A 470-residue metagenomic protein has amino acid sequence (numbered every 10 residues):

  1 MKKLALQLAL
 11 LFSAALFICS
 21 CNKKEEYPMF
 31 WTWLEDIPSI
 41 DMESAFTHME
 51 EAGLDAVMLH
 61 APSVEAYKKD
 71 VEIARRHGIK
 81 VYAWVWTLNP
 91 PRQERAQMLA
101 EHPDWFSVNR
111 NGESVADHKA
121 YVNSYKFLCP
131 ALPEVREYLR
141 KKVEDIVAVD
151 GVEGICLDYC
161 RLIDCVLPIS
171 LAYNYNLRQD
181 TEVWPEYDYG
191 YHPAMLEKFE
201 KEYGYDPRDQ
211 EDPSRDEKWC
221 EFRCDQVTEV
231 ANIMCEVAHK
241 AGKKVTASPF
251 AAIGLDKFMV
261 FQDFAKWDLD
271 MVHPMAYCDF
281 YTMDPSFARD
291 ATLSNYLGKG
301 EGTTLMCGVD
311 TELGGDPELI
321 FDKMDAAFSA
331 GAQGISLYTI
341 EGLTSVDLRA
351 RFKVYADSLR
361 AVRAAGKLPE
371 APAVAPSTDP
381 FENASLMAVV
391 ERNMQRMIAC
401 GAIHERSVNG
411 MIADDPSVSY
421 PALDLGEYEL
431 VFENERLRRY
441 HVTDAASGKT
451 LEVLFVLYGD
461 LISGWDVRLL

Functional and structural regions predicted by a protein language model:
N22-A45, A247-A251, E312: Boundary/entry segment of secreted carbohydrate-active catalytic domains
W33-E35, L54-A61, Y121-E137, R215-Q226 (+3 more regions): The substrate-binding groove and active-site-proximal loops of carbohydrate-active enzymes, especially glycoside
D36-A66, V149-V152, W267-V272, A330-G334: Catalytic domains of carbohydrate-active enzymes, especially glycoside hydrolases
Y82-D145, V149: Active-site-adjacent "subsite" loops/lids of carbohydrate-active enzymes
P90-A120, C160-R208: Aromatic- and acidic-residue-enriched segments that line the glycan-binding/catalytic groove of carbohydrate-active
C156, C160-I163, Y191, K201-Y203 (+2 more regions): Aromatic-lined carbohydrate-recognition surfaces of secreted/lumenal glycan-active proteins
C165, K244-T282, G315: Substrate-binding cleft/loops of secretory-pathway carbohydrate-active enzymes
P274-F287, N295, E301-P372: Substrate-binding cleft of secreted/luminal carbohydrate-active enzymes
